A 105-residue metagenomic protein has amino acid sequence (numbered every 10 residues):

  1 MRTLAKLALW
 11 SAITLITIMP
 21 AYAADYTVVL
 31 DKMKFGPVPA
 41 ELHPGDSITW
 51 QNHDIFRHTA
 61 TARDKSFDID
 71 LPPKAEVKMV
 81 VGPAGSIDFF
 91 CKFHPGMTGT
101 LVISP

Functional and structural regions predicted by a protein language model:
R2-L15, M19-P105: Extracytoplasmic copper-binding redox domains, predominantly the cupredoxin/blue-copper superfamily
